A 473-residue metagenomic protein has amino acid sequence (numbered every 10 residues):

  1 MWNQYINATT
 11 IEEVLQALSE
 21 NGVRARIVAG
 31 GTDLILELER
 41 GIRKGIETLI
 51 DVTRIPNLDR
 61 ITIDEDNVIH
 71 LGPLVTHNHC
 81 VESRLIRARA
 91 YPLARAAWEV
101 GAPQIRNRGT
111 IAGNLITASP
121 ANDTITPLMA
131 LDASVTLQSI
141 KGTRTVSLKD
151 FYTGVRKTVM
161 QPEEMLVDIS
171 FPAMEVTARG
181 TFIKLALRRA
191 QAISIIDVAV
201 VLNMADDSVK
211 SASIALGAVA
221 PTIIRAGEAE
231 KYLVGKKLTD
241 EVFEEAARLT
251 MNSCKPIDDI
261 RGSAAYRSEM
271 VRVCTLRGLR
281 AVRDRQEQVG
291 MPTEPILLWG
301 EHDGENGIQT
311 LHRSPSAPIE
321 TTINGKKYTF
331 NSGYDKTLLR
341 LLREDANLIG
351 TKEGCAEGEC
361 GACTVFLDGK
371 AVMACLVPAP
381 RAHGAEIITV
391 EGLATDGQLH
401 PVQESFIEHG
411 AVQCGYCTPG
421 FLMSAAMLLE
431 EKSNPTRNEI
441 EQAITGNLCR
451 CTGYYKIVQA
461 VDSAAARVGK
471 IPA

Functional and structural regions predicted by a protein language model:
M1-T322, K327, T337, A346 (+7 more regions): C-terminal structural segment of proteins
N7-A8, I63, S332, E353 (+1 more regions): Conserved strand-loop elements at the edges of beta-sheets that form or border functional pockets
G333-G350: Conserved CoA-thioester-binding segment of acyl-CoA-metabolizing enzymes
K352-A362, G410-G420, N447-Y454: Cysteine-centered iron-sulfur cluster-binding motifs in ferredoxin-type domains/subunits of redox enzymes
E431-T436: Juxtamembrane helix-boundary/capping and inter-helix hinge elements in multi-pass membrane proteins
